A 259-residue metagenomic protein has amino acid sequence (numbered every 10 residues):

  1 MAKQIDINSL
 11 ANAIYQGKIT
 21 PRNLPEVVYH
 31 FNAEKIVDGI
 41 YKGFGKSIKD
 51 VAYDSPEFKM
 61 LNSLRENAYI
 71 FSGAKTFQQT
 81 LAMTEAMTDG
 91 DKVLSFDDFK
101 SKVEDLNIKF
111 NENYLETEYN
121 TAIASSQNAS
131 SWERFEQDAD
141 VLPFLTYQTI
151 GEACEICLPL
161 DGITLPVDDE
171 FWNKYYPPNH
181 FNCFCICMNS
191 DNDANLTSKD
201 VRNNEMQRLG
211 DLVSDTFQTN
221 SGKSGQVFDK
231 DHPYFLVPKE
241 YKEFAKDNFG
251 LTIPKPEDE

Functional and structural regions predicted by a protein language model:
M1-I108, D191-E259: N-terminal leader/targeting and assembly helices and adjacent pre-domain segments
Q78, L94, F110, Y114 (+2 more regions): Short, well-structured alpha-helical interface segments that form or flank functional binding sites
D89, D97-A139: Internal glycine-rich, Lys/Arg-flanked active-site/core loops of soluble domains
A122-D193: Conserved short secondary-structure elements within globular domains
